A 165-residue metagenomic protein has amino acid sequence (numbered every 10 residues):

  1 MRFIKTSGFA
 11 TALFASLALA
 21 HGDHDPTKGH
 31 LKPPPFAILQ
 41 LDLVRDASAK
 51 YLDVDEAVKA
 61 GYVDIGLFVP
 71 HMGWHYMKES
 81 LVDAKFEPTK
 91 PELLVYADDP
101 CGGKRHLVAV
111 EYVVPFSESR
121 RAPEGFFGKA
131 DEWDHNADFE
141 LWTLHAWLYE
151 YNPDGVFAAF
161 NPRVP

Functional and structural regions predicted by a protein language model:
M1-K5: Positively charged n-region of N-terminal signal peptides that target proteins for export
A15-L17: N-terminal signal peptide c-region/cleavage motif recognized by signal peptidases
H21-P165: Primary mode marks residue(s) on the alpha4-beta5-alpha5 output face of response regulator receiver
